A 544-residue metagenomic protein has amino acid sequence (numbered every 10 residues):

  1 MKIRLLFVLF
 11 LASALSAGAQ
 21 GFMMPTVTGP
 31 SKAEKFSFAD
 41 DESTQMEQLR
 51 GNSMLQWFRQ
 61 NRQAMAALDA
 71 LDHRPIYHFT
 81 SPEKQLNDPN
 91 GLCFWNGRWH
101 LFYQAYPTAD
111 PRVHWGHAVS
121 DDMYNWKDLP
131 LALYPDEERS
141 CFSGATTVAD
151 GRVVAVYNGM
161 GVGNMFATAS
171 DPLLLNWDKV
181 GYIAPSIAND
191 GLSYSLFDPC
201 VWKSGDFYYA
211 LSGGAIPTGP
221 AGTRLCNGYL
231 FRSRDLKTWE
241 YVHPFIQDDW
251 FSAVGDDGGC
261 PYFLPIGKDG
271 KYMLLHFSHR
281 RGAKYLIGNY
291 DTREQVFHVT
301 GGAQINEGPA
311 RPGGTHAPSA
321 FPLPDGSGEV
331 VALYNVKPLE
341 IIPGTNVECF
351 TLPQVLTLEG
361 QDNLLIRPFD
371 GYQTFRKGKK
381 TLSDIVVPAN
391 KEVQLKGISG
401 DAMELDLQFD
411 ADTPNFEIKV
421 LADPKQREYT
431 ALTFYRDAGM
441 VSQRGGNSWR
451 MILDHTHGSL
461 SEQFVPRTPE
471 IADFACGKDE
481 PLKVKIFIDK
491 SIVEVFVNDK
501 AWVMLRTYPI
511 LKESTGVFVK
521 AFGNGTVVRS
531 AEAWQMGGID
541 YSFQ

Functional and structural regions predicted by a protein language model:
L5-S13: Sec-dependent N-terminal signal peptides
L15-G18: Sec/Tat signal peptide C-region and signal peptidase I cleavage site
G21-D198, W202-A253, P265-P312, Y334-I385 (+4 more regions): Beta-rich carbohydrate-recognition and catalytic domains
Q60-N61, D291-G313, F321-Q544: Beta-rich accessory regions
N87, G258, T315: Short, well-structured alpha-helical interface segments that form or flank functional binding sites
G259-L264: Functional cores that coordinate and move charged inorganic groups
